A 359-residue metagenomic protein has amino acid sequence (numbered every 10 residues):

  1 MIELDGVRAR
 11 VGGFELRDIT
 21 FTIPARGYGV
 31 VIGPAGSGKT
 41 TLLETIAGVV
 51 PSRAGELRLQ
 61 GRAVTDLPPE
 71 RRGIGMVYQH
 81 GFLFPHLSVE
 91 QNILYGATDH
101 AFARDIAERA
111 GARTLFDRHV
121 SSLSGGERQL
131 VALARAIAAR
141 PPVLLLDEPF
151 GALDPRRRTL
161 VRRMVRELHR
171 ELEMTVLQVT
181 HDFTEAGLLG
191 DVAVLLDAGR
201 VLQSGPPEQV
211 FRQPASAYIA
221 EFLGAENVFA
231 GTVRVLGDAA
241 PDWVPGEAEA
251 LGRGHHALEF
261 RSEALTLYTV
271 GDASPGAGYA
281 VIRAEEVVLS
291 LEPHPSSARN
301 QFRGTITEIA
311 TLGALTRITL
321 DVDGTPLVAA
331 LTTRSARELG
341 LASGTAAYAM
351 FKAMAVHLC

Functional and structural regions predicted by a protein language model:
A47: Helix-to-loop junction immediately C-terminal to a conserved catalytic motif
A63-Y78, V210, P214: ABC ATPase NBD coupling module
H100-F116, S121, R166-E167: Conserved ABC ATPase "signature" region
A138-P142: A short, proline-enriched helix->beta-strand linker immediately N-terminal to the Walker B motif in ABC-type P-loop
L144-E148: Catalytic Walker B motif of ABC-type/P-loop ATPase nucleotide-binding domains
R170, T180-L265: Internal alpha/beta loop-helix hairpins
A239-P241, A248-G252, R261-A310, P326-C359: Glycine/charge-rich catalytic "coupling/switch" loops of P-loop NTPases
